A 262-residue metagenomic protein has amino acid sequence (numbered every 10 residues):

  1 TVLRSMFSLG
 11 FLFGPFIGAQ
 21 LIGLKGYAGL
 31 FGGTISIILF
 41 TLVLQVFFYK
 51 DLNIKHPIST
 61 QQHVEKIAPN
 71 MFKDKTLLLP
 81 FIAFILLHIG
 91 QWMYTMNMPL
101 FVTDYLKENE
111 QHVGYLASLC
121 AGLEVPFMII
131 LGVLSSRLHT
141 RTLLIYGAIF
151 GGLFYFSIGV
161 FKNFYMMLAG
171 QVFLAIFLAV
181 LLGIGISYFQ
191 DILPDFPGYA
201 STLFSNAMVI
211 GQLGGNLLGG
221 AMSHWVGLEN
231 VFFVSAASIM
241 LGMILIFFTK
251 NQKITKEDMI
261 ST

Functional and structural regions predicted by a protein language model:
I22, M128-H139, S223-H224: Helix-to-loop junctions at the C-terminal end of transmembrane segments in multipass secondary transporters
I35, T142-F156: Structural signature of the two symmetry-related core transmembrane helices
S36-K55, L245-K250: C-terminal membrane-cytosol helix-exit motif in multi-pass small-molecule transporters
L52-P80, T262: Juxtamembrane intracellular "pre-TM" segments in multi-pass secondary transporters
M96-Q111: Short amphipathic helix-loop junctions that connect adjacent transmembrane helices in Major Facilitator Superfamily/SLC
Y165-F173: Paired small-residue
V180-L193: Intracellular juxtamembrane helix-capping segments at the cytosolic ends of symmetry-related transmembrane helices
P197-W225: A late C-terminal transmembrane helix in Major Facilitator Superfamily
